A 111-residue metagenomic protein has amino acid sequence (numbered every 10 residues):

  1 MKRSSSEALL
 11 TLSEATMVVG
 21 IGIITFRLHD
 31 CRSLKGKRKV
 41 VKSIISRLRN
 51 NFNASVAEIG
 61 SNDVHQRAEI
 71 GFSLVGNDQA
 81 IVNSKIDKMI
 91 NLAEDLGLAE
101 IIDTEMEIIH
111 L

Functional and structural regions predicted by a protein language model:
M1-T16: N-terminal amphipathic/basic-hydrophobic helices that include classical n-h-c signal peptides and signal-anchor
V19, A57-N77, I109-H110: Short, charge-patterned binding micro-sites
G20-L28: Short glycine-/aliphatic-rich beta-strand segments at the starts of folded cytosolic domains
L28-S33, G76-D78: A generic structural motif
K37: C-terminal binding/interaction regions
F52-I59, E100-M106: Short beta-strand elements
V75-L111: C-terminal structural segments of small proteins and small subunits
